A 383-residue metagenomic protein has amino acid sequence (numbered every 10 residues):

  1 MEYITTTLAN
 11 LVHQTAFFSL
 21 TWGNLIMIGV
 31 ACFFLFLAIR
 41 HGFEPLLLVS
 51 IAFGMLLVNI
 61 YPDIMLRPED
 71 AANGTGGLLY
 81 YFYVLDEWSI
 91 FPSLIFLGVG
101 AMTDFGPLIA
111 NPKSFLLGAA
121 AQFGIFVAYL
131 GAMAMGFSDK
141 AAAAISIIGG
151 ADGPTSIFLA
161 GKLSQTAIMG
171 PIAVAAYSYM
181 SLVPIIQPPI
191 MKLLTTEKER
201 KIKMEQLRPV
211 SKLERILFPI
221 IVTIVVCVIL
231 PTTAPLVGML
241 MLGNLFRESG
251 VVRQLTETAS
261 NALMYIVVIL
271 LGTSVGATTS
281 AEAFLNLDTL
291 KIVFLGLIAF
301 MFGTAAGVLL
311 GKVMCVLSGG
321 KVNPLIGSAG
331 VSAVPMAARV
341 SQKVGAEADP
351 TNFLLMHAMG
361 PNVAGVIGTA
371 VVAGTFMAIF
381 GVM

Functional and structural regions predicted by a protein language model:
M1-G74: N-terminal alpha-helical transmembrane segments of multi-pass membrane transport and channel/translocase proteins
M1-S19, L25, A71, T75 (+3 more regions): Intrinsically disordered, low-complexity non-transmembrane regions of multi-pass membrane transporters
C32, L108-Y129, S280-G307, A358-N362: Entry/N-cap segments of selected transmembrane alpha helices and their immediately preceding amphipathic helices
I39-L48, L66-R67, Y81-F82, M102-L117 (+5 more regions): Interfacial helix-loop-helix linkers and transmembrane-helix boundary segments in multi-pass membrane proteins
W88, F96-M102, L117-V127, G131 (+3 more regions): Alpha-helical membrane segments and immediately flanking helix-loop junctions that form or couple to the substrate/ion
A167-I185, L295-G303, I326-A329: Alpha-helical transmembrane segments
A175-V251: Membrane-embedded hairpin module used as a gating/binding unit in multi-pass transport and secretion proteins
T223-L310: Transmembrane helical segments that form the transport core of multi-pass membrane transport proteins
